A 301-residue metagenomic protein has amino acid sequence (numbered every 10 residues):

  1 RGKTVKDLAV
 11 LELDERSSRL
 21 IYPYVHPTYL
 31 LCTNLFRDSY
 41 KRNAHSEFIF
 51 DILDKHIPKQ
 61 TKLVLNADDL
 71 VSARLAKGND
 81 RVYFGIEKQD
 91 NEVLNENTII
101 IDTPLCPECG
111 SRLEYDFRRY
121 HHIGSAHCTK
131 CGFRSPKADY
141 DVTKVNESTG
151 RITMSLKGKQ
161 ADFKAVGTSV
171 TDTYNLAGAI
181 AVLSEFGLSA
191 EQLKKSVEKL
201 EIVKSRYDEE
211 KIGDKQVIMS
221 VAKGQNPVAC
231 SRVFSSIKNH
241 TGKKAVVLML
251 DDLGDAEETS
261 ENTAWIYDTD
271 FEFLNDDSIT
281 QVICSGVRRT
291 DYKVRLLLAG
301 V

Functional and structural regions predicted by a protein language model:
R1: A conserved segment at the C-terminal end of the G1
T4-K6, V10-D116: Flexible active-site lid/hinge loop adjacent to a nucleotide/diphosphate and Mg2+-phosphate binding pocket
R19-Y24, V71, S196, R232-S236 (+1 more regions): A short acidic, amphipathic alpha-helical/loop segment
Y24-N34, I123-K137, K164-E198: A conserved, hydrophobic alpha-helical segment in the catalytic core of large ATP/adenylate-utilizing enzymes
E87-T153, V166, D277: Cys/His-rich short segments
N91, L156-A165, K211-V217: Glycine/charged-rich beta-loop-alpha catalytic/anionic-binding loops adjacent to active sites
F133, K144-T149, V182-G224: Gly/charged, well-structured mid-domain segments that form the phosphate/adenylate-handling core of ATP-dependent
V203, V221-G300: Active-site beta-alpha connecting loops in nucleotide-dependent enzymes
